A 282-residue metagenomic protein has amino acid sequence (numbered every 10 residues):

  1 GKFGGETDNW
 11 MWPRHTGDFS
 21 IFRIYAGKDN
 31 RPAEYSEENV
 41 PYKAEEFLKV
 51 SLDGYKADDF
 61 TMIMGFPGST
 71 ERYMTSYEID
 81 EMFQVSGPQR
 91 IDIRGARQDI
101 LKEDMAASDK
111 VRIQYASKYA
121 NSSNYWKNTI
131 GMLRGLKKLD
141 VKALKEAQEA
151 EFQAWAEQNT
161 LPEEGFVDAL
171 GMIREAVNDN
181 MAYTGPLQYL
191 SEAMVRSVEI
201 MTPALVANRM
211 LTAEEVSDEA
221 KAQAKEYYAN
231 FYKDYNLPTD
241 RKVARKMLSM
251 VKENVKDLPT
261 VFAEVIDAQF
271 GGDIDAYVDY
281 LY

Functional and structural regions predicted by a protein language model:
G1-Y282: Terminal presequence/propeptide segments associated with secretion/organelle targeting and zymogen/polyprotein
